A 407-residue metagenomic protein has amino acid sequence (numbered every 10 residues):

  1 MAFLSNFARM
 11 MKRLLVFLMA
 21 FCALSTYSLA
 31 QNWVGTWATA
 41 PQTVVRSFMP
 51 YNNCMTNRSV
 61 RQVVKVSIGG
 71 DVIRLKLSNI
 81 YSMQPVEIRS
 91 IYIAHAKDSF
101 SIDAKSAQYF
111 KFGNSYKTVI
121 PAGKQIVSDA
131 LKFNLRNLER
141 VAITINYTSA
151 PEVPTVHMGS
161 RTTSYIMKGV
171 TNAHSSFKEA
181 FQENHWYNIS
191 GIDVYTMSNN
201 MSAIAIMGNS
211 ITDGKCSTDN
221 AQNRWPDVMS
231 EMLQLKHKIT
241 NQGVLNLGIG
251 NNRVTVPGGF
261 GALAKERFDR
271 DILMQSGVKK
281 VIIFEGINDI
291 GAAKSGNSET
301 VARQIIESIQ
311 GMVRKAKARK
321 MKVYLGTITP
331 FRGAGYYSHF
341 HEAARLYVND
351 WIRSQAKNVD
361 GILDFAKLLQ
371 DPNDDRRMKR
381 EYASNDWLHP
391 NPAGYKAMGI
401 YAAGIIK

Functional and structural regions predicted by a protein language model:
M1-N32: Bacterial Sec-dependent N-terminal signal peptides
A2, S28-M207, G214-D219, K407: N-terminal secretory targeting modules
W37, S59, P85, A94 (+6 more regions): Conserved SGNH/GDSL esterase-like catalytic core that processes O-acyl groups on lipids and polysaccharides
M207-N209, G326, L363: Active-site flanking residues adjacent to catalytic metal/cofactor-binding acidic residues
G261, G291, T329-K407: Catalytic His-Asp segment of secreted/periplasmic serine-dependent ester chemistry enzymes
I309-K317: Surface-exposed amphipathic alpha-helices with a cationic face
